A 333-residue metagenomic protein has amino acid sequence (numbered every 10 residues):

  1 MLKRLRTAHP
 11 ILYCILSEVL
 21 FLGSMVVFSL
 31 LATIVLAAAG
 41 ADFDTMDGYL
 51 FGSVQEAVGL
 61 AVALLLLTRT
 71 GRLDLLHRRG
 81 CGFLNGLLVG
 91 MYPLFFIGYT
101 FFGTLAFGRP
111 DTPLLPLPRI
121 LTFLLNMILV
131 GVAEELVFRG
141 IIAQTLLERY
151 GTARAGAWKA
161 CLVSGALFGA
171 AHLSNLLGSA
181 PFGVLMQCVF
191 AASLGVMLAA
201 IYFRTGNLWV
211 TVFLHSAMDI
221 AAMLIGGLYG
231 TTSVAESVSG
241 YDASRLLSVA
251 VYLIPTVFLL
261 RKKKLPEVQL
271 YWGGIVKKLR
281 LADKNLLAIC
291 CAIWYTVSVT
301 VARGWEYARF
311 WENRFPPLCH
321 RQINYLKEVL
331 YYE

Functional and structural regions predicted by a protein language model:
M1-A8: Short, Lys/Arg-rich, polar N-terminal cytosolic tail immediately upstream of the first transmembrane signal-anchor
I15-R69, F83-G90, L117-T122, N126 (+1 more regions): Alpha-helical transmembrane segments in multi-pass membrane proteins
L22-V26, F95-F102, G165-S174, S216-G227: Aromatic-anchored segments of alpha-helical transmembrane domains
L136-V163, A200-N207: Membrane-interface helix/loop boundary segments of multi-pass membrane proteins
V184-Y241: Functionally important transmembrane alpha-helices
S216-K277: C-terminal membrane module of polytopic membrane proteins
Y295-T296, H320, Y331: Short, positively charged and aromatic/hydrophobic N-terminal segments
